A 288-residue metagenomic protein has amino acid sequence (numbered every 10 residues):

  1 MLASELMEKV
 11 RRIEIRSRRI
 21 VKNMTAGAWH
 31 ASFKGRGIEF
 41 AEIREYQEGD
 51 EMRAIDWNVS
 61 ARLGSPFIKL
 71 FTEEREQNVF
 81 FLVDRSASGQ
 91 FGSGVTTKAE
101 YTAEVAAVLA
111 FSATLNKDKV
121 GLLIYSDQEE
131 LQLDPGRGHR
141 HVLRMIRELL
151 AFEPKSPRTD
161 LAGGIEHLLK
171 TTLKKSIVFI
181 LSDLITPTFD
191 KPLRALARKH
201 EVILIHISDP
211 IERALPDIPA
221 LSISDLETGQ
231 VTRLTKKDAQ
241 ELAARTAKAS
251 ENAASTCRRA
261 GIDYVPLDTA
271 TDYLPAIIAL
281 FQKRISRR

Functional and structural regions predicted by a protein language model:
M1-G136, H167, I177-F179, P187 (+2 more regions): An amphipathic, basic-hydrophobic helix/alpha-beta surface used to engage anionic, phosphate-rich ligands or surfaces
M1-S32, E42, E51, K170-K174 (+2 more regions): Von Willebrand factor type A / integrin I
N58, P154-R158, I180-S182: Short, flexible loop segments at the rims of nucleotide/cofactor-binding pockets, characterized by
V83, S182, I205: Active-site flanking residues adjacent to catalytic metal/cofactor-binding acidic residues
E100, K155-A162, A244-A247: Conserved phosphate-coordination/catalytic loops
Q132-R147, D238, A260-Y264, Q282: Short, electropositive alpha-helical surface patch
H141-S176, T188, I207-D209: Von Willebrand factor
D160-G163, L184, D268-D272: Short beta->alpha linker loops
